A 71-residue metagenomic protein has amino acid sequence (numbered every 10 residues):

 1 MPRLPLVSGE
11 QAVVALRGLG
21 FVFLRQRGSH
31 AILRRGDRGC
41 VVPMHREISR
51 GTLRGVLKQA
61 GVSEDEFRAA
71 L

Functional and structural regions predicted by a protein language model:
M1-L71: Basic nucleic-acid-binding interfaces
